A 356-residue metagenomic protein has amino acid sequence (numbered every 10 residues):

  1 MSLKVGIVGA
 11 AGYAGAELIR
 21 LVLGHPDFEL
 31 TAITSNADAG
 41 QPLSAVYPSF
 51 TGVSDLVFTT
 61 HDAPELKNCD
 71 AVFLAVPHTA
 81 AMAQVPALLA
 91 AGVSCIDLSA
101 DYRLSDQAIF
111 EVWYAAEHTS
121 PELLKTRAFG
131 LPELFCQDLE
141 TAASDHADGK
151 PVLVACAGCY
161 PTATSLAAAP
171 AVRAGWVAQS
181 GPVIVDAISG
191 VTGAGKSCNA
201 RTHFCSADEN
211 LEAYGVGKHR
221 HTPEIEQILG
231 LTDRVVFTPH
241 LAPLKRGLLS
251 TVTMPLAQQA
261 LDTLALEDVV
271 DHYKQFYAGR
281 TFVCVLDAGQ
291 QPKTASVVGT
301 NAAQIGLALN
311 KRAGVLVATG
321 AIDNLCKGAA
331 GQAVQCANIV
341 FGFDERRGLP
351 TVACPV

Functional and structural regions predicted by a protein language model:
M1-A207, Y214, A308-K311, P355-V356: N-terminal Rossmann-like NAD(P) cofactor-binding subdomain of oxidoreductases, focused on the glycine-rich
Y13, T126, T162-L166, V216-P223 (+4 more regions): Conserved active-site and cofactor/substrate-binding residues in soluble primary-metabolism enzymes
E17, L21, L166-P170, E224-I228 (+2 more regions): Alpha-helical scaffold segments in soluble metabolic enzymes
D27-N68, P182-A187, V191-A318: C-terminal substrate-binding/catalytic lobe of Rossmann-fold NAD(P)-dependent oxidoreductases
P170-A174, P255, C336-F343: Active-site catalytic microenvironments for nucleophilic, acid-base chemistry
L241-P243, I322-G328: Glycine-rich phosphate/pyrophosphate-binding beta-alpha loops
N324, V334-V356: C-terminal lid/capping helical subdomain adjacent to the catalytic/cofactor pocket in oxidative enzymes
